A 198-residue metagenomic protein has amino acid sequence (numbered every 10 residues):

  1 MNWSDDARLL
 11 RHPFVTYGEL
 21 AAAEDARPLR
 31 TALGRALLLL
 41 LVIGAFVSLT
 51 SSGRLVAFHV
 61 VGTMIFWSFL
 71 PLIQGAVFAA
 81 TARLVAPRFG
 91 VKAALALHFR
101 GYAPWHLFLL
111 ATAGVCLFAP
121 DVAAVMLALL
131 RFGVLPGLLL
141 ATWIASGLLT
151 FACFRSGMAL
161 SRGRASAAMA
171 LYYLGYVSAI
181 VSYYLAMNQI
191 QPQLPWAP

Functional and structural regions predicted by a protein language model:
N2-L97, G101-Y102: Selected alpha-helical membrane-embedding segments in polytopic membrane proteins
P13, P28, P71, P104 (+3 more regions): Proline-rich intrinsically disordered, low-complexity coils
A45-S51, I180-Q189: C-terminal ends of transmembrane alpha-helices and the immediately adjacent extracellular/lumenal or cytosolic loop
L49-V60, D121-A128, Q191-P198: Membrane-interface interhelical loops and short amphipathic "cap" helices that link adjacent transmembrane segments
A79, V85-M187: Hydrophobic alpha-helical transmembrane segments and adjacent short intramembrane/lumenal linkers of inner/organellar
